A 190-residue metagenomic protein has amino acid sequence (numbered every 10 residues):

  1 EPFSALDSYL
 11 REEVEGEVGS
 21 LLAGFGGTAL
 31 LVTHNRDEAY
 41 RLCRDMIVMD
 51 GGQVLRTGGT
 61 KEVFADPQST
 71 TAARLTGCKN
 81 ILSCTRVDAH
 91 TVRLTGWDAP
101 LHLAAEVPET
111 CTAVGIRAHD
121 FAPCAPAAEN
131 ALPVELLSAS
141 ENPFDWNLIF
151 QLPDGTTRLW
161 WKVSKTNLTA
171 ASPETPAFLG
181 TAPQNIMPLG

Functional and structural regions predicted by a protein language model:
E1-T71: ABC ATPase nucleotide-binding domains
K61, T85-V87, E135-L137: Conserved positions in beta-strands of structured domains
A65-T91, G115: C-terminal boundary and immediately downstream tail of ABC-type ATPase nucleotide-binding domains
K79, H90-G190: Non-catalytic connector elements of ABC transporters
